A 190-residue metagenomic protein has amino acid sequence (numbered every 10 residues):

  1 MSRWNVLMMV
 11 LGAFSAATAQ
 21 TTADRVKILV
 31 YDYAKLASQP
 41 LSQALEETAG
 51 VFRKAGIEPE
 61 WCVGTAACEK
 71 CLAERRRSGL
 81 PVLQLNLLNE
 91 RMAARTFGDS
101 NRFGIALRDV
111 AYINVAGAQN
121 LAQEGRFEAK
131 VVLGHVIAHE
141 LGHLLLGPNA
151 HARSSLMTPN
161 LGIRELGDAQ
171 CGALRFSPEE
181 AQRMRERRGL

Functional and structural regions predicted by a protein language model:
M1: Noncatalytic nucleic-acid binding interfaces
W4-A16: Bacterial N-terminal signal peptides
G12-S15, G64, N149: Alpha-helical transmembrane segments and their juxtamembrane interfaces
T18-A19, W61: N-terminal pre-domains immediately preceding structured catalytic cores
Q20-E46, S100-F127, V131-V132, L144 (+1 more regions): Metalloprotease/metallohydrolase-associated module, dominated by Zn2+-dependent proteases
S38-L144: Metzincin-family zinc-dependent endopeptidase catalytic domain
